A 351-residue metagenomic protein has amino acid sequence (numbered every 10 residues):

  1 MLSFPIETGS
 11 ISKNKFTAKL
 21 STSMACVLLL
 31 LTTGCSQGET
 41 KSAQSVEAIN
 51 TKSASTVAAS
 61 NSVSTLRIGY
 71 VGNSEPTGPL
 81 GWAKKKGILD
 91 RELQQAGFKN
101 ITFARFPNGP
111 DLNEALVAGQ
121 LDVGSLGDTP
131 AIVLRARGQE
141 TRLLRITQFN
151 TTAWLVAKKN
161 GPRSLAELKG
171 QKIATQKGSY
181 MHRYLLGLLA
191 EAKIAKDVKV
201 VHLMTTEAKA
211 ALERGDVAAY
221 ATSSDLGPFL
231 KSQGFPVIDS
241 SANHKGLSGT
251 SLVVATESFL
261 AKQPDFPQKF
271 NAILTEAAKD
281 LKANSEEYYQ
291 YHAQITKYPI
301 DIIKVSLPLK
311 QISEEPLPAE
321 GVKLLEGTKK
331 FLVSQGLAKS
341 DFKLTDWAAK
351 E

Functional and structural regions predicted by a protein language model:
L31-G34: C-terminal motif of bacterial Sec signal peptides marking the signal peptidase cleavage site
S36-E39: Bacterial signal peptide processing site
S53, V57-K85: Extracytoplasmic "Venus flytrap"
V63-L66, E92-R105, Q120-D122, A190-H202 (+3 more regions): A local structural motif
S74, A261-L337: Secondary-structure end/capping motifs
G109-L121, A136-Q139, E167-K169, L188-E191 (+2 more regions): Short helices/loops that flank or line small-molecule/ion binding pockets
T129-P130, D197-V201, T205-A293: Pocket-lining segment of extracytoplasmic ligand-binding domains
A157-I173, F259-Q268: Flexible hinge/capping segments at coil-to-helix
